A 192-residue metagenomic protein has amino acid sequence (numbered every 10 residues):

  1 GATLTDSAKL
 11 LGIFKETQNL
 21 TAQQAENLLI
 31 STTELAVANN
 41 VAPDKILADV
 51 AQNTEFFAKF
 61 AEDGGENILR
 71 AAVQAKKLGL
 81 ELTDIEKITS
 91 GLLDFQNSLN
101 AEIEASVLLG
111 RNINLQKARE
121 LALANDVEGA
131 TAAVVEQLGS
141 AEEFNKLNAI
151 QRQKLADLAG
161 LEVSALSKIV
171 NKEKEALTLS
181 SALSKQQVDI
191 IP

Functional and structural regions predicted by a protein language model:
G1-P192: Amphipathic alpha-helical assembly segments that mediate oligomerization or membrane-associated assembly across
